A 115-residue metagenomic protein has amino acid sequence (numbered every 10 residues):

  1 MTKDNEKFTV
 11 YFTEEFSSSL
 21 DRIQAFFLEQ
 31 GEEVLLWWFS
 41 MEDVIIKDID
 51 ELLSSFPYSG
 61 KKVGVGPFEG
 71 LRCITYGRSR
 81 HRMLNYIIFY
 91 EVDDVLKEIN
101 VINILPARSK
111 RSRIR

Functional and structural regions predicted by a protein language model:
M1-R78, I114: Basic, Lys/Arg-enriched alpha-helical interface segments
T2-N5, R78-R115: Enriched for short, Lys/Arg-rich terminal
